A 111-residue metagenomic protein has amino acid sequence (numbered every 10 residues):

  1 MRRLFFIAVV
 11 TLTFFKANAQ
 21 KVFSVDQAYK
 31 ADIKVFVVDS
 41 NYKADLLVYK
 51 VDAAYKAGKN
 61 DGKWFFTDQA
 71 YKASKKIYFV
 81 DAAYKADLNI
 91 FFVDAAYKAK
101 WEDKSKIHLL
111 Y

Functional and structural regions predicted by a protein language model:
M1-K21: Bacterial Sec-dependent N-terminal signal peptides
A19-Y111: Repetitive, compositionally biased segments used for assembly/scaffolding
